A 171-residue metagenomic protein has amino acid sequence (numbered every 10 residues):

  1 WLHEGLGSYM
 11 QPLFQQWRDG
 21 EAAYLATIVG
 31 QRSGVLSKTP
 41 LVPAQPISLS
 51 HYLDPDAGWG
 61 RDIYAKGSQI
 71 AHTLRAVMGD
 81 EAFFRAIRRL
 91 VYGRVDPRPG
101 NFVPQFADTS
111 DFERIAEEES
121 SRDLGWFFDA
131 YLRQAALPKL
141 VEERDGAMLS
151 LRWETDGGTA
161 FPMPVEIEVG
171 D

Functional and structural regions predicted by a protein language model:
W1-L2, R18, Y24, H51-L53 (+1 more regions): Amphipathic alpha-helical substructures
L2-K38: Post-HExxH zinc-binding segment in Zn-dependent metallohydrolases
Q11, G30-K38, P97-R98, P138-E143 (+1 more regions): Short amphipathic alpha-helical patches
L36-H51: Active-site-adjacent bridging/hinge elements
L137-D171: Long, His/Glu/Asp-enriched segments that create or flank divalent metal/ion-associated functional microenvironments
